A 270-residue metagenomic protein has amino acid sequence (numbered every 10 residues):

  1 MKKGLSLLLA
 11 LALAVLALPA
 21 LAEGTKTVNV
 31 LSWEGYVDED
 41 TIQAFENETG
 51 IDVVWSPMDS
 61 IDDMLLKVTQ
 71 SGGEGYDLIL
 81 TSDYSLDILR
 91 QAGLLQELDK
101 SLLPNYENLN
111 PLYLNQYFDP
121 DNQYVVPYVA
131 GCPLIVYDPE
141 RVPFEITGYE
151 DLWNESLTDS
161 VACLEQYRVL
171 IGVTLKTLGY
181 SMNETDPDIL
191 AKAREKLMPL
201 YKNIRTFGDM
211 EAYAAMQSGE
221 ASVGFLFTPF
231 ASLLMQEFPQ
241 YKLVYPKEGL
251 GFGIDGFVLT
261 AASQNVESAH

Functional and structural regions predicted by a protein language model:
M1-V28: Short, low-complexity disordered leader/linker segments with a strong preference for bacterial N-terminal type II
E23-I88: Early extracytoplasmic/lumenal segment of secretory-pathway proteins
T41, G148, K192, K196 (+2 more regions): Short amphipathic alpha-helical coupling segments at ligand-binding clamshell hinges and other catalytic/signaling
V54-S56, R205-F207, K242-V244: General small-molecule cofactor/ligand-binding pocket signal
I61, G75-N203, F207-Q217: Extracytoplasmic ligand-binding site segments that recognize negatively charged/polar headgroups
V68, L89, M216-G219, L259: Hydrophobic residues within well-ordered alpha-helices
S85-I88, Q217, V223-Y241: A ligand-binding cleft/hinge motif common to bilobed small-molecule-binding domains
L190-P199, E237-A261: Periplasmic-binding protein-like
